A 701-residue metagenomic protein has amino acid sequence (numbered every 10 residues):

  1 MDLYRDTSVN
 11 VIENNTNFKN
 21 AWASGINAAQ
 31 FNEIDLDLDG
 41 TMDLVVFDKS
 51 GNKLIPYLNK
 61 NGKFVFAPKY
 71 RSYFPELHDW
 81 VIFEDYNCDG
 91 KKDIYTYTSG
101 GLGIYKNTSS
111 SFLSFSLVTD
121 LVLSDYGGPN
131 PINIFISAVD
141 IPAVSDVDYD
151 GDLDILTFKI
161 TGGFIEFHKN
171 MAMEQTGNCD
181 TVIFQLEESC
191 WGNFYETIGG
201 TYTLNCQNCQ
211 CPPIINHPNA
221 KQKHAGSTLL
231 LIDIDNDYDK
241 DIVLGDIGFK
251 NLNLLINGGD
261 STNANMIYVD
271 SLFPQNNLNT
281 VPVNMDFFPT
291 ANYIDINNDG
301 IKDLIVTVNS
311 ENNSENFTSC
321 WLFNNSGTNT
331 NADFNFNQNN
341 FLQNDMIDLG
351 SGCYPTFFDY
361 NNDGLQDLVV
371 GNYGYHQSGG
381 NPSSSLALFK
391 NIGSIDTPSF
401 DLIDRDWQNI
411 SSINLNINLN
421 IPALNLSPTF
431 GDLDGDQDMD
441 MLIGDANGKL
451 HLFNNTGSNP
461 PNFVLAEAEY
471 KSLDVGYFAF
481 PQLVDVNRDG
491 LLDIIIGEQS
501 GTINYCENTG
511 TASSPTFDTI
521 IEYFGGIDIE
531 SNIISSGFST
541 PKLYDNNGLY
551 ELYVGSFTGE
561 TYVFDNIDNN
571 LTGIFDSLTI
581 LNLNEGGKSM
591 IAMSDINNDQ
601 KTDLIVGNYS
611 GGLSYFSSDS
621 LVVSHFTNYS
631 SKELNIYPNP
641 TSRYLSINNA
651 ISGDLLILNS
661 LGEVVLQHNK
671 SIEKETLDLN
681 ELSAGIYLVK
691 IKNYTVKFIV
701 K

Functional and structural regions predicted by a protein language model:
M1-S624: Beta-propeller-forming repeat regions
T627-K701: C-terminal outer-membrane/trafficking sorting elements
